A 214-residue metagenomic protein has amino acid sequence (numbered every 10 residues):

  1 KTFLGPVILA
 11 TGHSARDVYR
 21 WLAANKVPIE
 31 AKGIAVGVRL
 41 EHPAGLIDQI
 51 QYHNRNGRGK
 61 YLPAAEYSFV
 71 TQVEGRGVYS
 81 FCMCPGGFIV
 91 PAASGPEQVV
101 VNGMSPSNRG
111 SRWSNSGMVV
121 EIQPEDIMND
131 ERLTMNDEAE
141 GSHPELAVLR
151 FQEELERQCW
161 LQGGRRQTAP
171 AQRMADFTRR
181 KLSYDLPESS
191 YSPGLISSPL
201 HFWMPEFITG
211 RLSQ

Functional and structural regions predicted by a protein language model:
K1-Q214: Residues forming the flavin
